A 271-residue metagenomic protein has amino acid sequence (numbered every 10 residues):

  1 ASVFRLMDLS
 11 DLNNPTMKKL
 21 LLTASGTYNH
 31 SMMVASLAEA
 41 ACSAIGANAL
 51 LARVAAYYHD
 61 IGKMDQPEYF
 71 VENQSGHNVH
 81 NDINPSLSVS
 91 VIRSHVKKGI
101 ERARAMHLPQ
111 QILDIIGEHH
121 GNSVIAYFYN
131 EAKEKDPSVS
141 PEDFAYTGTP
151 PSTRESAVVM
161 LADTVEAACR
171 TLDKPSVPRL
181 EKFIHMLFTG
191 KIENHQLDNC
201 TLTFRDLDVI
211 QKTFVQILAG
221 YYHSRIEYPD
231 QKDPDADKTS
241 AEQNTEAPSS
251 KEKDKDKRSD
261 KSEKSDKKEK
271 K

Functional and structural regions predicted by a protein language model:
A1-L21, S25-G26: Generic detector of multi-pass transmembrane helix bundles and their immediately adjacent loops in polytopic membrane
V3, S10-N14, P109, V177 (+2 more regions): Alpha-helix initiation and N-capping motif
F4-S10, N78, K98, A157 (+5 more regions): A composition-driven signal for long, intrinsically disordered, charge-rich low-complexity tracts
M17-P178, I184, T189-N194, T203-F204: Divalent metal-dependent catalytic cores for phosphoryl transfer on phosphate-bearing substrates
I192, Q196-K251: Long, hydrophobic alpha-helical segments that serve as membrane-spanning/inserting helices
N244-K271: Long, low-complexity, intrinsically disordered segments
